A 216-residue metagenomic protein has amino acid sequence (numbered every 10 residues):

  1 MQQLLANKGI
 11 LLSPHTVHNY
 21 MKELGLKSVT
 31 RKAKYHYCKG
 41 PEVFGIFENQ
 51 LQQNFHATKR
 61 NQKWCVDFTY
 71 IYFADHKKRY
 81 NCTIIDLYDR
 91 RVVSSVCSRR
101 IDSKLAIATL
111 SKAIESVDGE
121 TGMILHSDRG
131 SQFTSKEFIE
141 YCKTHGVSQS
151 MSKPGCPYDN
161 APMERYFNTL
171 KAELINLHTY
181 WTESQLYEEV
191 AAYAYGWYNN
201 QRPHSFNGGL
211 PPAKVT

Functional and structural regions predicted by a protein language model:
M1-K59, C156, P211-T216: Basic, flexible linker segments flanking DNA-binding modules in nucleic acid-interacting mobile-element proteins
G9, H56-A57, A74-D75, R129 (+2 more regions): Conserved, non-catalytic sequence blocks in retroelement Pol enzymes and Pol-derived host proteins
T30-H36, L125-R129, K143-P162, H178-T182: RNase H-like polynucleotidyl transferase catalytic core
Q53, A57-V93, R99: An active-site-proximal beta-strand-loop segment
K77, V96-D118: Active-site beta-loop-alpha junctions of metal-dependent nucleic acid enzymes, especially the RNase H-like/DDE
L110, G119-S135, K153, L210-P212: Acidic/histidine-rich, metal-coordinating catalytic segments
K143-V147, T169-T216: C-terminal domain-tail junction helix/linker
